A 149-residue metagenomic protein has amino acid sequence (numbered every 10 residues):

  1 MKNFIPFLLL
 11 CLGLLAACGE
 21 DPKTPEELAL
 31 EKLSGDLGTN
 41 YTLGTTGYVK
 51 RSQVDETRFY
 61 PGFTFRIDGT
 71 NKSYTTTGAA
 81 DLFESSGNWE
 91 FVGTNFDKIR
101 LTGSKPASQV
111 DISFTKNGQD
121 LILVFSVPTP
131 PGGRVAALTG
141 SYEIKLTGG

Functional and structural regions predicted by a protein language model:
M1-F4, G19: Positively charged n-region of N-terminal signal peptides that target proteins for export
P6-L10: Sec-dependent N-terminal signal peptides
L14-A17: C-terminal motif of bacterial Sec signal peptides marking the signal peptidase cleavage site
G19-E84, N95-G149: Lipid interaction determinants
W89-F91: Conserved hydrophobic positions within beta-strands
